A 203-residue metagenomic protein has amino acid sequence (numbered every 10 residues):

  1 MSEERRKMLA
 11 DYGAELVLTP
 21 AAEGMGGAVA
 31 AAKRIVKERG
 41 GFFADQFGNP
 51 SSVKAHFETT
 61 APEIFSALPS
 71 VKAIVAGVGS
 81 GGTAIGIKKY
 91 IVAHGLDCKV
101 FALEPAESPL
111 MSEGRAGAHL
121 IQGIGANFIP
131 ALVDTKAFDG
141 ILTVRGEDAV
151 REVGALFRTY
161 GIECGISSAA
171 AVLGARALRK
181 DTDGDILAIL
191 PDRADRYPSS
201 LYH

Functional and structural regions predicted by a protein language model:
M1-I35: A glycine-rich helix N-cap at a beta->alpha junction
M8, K33-K37, I129-K136: Short, conserved catalytic or adaptor-binding loops enriched in Gly and charged residues
A14, R39-G41, C98, G184: A structural micro-motif
L16-L18, F43-F47: Short beta-strands and strand-loop turn motifs
G26, G48-T143, D148-A149, A177-H203: Glycine-rich phosphate/pyrophosphate-binding loop at beta-loop-alpha junctions
A44, Y160-A169: Short glycine/threonine-rich catalytic loop with a Thr-x-Gly-x-Asp
K72-A73, F157-E163: A short glycine/serine-rich beta->alpha loop
